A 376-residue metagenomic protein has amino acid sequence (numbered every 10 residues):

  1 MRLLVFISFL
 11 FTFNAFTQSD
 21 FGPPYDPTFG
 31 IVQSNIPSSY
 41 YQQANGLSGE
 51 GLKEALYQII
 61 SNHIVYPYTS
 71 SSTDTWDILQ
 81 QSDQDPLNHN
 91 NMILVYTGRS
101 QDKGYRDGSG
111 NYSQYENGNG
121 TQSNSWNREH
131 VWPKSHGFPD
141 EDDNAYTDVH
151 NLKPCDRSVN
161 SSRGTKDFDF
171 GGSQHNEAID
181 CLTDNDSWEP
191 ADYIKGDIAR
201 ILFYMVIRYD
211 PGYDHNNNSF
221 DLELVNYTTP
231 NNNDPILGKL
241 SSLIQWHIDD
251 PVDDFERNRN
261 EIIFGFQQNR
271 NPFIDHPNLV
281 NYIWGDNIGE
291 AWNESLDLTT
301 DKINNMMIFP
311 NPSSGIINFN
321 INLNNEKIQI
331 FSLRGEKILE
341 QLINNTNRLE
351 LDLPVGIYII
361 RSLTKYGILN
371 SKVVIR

Functional and structural regions predicted by a protein language model:
M1-F21, E336: Bacterial Sec-dependent N-terminal signal peptides
F16-I60: Boundary/junction segments of secreted and surface-exposed precursor proteins
Q18-S19, N287-K302: Low-complexity, Pro/Thr/Ser/Gly/Ala-rich linker/spacer regions in secreted, extracellular modular proteins
K53-S173: Betabetaalpha-Me/HNH-type nuclease active-site subdomain
Y96-D102, V206-R208, L363-T364: Short, flexible beta-strand-to-coil junctions
E116-E294: Domain-level detector of nuclease and nuclease-like folds in predominantly extracellular/periplasmic contexts
T299-R376: C-terminal outer-membrane/trafficking sorting elements
